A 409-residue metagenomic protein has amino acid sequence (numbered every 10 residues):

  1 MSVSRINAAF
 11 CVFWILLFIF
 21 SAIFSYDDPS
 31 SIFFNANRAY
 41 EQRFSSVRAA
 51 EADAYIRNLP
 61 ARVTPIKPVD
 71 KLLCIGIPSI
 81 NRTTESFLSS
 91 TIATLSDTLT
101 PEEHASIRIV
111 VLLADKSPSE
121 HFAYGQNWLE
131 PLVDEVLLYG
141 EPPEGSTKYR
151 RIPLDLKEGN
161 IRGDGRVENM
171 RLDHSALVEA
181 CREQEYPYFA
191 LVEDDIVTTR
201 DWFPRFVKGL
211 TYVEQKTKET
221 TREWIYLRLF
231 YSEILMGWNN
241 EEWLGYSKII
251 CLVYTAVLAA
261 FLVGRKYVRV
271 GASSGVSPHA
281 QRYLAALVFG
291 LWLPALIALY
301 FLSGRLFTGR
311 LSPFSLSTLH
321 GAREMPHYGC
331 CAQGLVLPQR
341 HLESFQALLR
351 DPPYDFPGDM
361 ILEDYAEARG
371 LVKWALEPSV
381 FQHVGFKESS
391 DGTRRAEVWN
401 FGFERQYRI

Functional and structural regions predicted by a protein language model:
M1-S46, I249-I250, Y254, F261-I409: C-terminal catalytic/acceptor-binding lobe
D70-S79, L95, I107-V111: Hydrophobic targeting segments
I77-S90: Active-site beta-to-alpha loop of glycosyltransferases that engages the nucleotide-sugar donor
T91-S106: Short, acidic, metal-binding catalytic loop of nucleotide-sugar glycosyltransferases
D115-Y188: Active-site-proximal specificity loops/subdomain of glycosyltransferases
R166, I225-S247: Short, aromatic-rich amphipathic segments at membrane interfaces that lie adjacent to a transmembrane helix or signal
Y186-T199: Short beta-strand-to-loop acidic/aromatic patch adjacent to the donor-nucleotide binding site
R200-Y231, L235: Conserved donor-nucleotide/metal-binding helix-loop-beta segment in metal-dependent transferases, i.e., the alpha-helix
